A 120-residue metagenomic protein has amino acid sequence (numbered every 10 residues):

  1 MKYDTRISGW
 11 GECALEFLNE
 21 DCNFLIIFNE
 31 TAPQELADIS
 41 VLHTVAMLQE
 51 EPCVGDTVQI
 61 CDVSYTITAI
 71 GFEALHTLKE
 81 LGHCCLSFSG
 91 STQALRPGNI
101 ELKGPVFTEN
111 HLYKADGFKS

Functional and structural regions predicted by a protein language model:
M1-N23: N-terminal, charge-rich interaction modules
N23-V41, C85-N99: Short, basic/aromatic beta-hairpin or loop at an interaction surface
F28-E30, L42-M47, K103-V106: A structural micro-motif recognizing beta-strand termini and the immediately following turn/loop segments
E50-C53, V58-Q59, N110-L112: Short, well-ordered loop/turn sites that connect or cap secondary structure elements
C61-D62, G117: Conserved "cap/hinge" positions at secondary-structure junctions
S64-E73: Short beta-strand-centered aromatic/proline hotspots
A74-C85: Short, solvent-exposed secondary-structure boundary/capping segments
G90-S120: Helix-rich interaction surfaces within compact, conserved domain-sized segments that mediate assembly or partner
